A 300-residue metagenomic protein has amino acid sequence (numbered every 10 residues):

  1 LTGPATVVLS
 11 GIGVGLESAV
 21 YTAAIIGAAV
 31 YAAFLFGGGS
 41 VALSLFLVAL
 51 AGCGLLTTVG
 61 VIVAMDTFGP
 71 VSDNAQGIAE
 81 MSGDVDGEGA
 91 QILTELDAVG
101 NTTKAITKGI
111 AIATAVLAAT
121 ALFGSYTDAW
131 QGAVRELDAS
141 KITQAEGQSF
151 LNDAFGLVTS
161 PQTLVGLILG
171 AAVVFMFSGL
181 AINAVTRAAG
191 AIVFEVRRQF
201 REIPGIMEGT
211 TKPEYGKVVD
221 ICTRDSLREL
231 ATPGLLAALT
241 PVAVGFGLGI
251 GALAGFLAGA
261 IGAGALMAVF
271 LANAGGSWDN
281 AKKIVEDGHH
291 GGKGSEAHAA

Functional and structural regions predicted by a protein language model:
L1-A300: Hydrophobic packing and interface segments
